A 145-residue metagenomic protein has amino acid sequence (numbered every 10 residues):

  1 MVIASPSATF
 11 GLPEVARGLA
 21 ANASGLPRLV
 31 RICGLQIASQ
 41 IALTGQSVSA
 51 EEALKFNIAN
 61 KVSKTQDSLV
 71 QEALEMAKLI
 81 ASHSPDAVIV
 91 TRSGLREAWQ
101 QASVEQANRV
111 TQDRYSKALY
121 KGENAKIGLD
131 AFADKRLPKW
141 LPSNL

Functional and structural regions predicted by a protein language model:
M1-A42, F56, E72, M76: CoA-thioester-processing core
I3-A8, A50, A59-A107, E123 (+1 more regions): C-terminal long alpha-helix characteristic of the crotonase
A16-G18, A102, A118: Glycine- (often His-adjacent) and acidic-residue-rich active-site loop that binds/positions the CoA thioester
A38, A42-L43, A59-K64, K117-Y120: Short, well-ordered beta-strand elements within core beta-sheets of diverse protein domains
I41-A42, T91-G94, F132: Short alpha-helical scaffolding segments that buttress acidic/His motifs in well-ordered protein cores
G45-E52: Acidic, divalent-metal-coordinating active-site segment for phosphoryl/phosphodiester hydrolysis, typified by short
L129-L145: Terminal low-complexity tails and localization/encapsulation signals of metabolic enzymes
